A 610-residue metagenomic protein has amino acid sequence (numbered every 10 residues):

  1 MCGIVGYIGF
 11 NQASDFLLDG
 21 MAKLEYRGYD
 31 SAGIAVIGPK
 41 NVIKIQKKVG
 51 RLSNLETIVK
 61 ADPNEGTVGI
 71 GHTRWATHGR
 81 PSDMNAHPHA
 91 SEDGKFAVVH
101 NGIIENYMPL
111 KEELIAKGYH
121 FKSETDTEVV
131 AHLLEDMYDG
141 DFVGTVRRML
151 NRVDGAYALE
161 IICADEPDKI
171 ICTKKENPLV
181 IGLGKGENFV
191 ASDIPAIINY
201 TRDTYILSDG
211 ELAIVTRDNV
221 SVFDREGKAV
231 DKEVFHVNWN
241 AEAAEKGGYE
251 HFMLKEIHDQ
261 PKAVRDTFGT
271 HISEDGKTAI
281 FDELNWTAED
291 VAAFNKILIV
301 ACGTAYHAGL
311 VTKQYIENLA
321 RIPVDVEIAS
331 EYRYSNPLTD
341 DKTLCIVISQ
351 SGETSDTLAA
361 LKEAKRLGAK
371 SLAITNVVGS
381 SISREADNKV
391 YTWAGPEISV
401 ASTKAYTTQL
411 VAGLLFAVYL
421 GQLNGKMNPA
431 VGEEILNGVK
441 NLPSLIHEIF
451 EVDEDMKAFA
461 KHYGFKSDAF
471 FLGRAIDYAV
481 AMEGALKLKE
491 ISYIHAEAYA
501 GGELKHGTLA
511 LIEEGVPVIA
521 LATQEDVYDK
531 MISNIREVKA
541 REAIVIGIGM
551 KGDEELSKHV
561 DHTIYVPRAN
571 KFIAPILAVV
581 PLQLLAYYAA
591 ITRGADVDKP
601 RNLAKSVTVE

Functional and structural regions predicted by a protein language model:
M1-E250, K262-N295, Y334, P429 (+3 more regions): Conserved short alpha-helical segments that host acidic/polar catalytic motifs at enzyme active sites
N11, D30, S221, Y499-Y565 (+2 more regions): Gly/His-enriched, cation/cofactor- and phosphate-binding structural elements
T67, G71-M84, D275-A288, T312-I348 (+1 more regions): Glycine-rich oxoanion-binding loops at beta->alpha junctions
P88-A90, I162, I171-C172, T204-Y205 (+13 more regions): Replace "in large, NTP-powered and nucleic-acid-processing enzymes" with "in large, NTP-powered factors and other
A156-E187, F459, G464-E490, V527 (+1 more regions): Acidic/histidine-rich
G227, I544, S557-H559, A569-E610: Generic C-terminus detector
Q260-V264, F268-L298, V378, N388-P517 (+1 more regions): Active-site phosphate/pyrophosphate-binding segments
A292-N441, T523-I564, L585, R593: Glycine-rich phosphate-binding loops that contact phosphosugars or nucleotide phosphates
